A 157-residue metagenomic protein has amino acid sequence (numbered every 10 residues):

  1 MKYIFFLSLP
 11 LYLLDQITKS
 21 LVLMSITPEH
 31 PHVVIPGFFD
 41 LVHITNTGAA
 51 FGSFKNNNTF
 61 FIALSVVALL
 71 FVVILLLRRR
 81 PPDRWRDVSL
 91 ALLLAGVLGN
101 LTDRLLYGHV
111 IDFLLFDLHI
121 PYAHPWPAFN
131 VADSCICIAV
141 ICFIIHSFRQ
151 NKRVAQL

Functional and structural regions predicted by a protein language model:
M1-L157: Alpha-helical transmembrane bundles and membrane-interface segments of multipass inner-membrane proteins
